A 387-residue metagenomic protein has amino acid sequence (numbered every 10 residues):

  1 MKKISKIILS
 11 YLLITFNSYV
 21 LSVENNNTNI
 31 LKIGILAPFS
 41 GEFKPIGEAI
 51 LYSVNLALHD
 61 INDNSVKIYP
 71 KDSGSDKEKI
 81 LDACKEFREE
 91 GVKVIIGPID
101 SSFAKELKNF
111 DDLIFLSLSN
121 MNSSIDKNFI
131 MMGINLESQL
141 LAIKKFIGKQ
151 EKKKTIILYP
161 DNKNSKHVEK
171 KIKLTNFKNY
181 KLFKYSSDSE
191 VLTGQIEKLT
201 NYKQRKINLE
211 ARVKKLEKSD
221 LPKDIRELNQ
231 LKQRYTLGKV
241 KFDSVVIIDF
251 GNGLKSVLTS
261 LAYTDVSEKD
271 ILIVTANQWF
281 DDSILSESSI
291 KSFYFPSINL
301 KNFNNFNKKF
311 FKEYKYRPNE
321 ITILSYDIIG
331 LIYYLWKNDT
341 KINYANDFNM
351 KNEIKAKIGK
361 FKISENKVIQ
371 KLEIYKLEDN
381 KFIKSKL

Functional and structural regions predicted by a protein language model:
K2-I8, Y19-L387: Extracytosolic ligand-binding ectodomains
L12-N17: Hydrophobic core
